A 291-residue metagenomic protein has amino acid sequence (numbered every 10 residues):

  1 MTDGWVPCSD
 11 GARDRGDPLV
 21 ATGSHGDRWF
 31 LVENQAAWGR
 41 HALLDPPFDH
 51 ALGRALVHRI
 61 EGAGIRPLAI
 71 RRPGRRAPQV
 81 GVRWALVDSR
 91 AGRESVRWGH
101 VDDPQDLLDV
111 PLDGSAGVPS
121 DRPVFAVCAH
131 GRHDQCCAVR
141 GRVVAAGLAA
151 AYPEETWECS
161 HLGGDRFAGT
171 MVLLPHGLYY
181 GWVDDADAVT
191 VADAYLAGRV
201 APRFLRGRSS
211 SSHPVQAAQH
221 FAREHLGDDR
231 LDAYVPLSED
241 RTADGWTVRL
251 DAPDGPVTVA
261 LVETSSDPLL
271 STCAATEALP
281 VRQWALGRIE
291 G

Functional and structural regions predicted by a protein language model:
M1-A145, A149-G291: Histidine/cysteine-enriched polar flanking segments
